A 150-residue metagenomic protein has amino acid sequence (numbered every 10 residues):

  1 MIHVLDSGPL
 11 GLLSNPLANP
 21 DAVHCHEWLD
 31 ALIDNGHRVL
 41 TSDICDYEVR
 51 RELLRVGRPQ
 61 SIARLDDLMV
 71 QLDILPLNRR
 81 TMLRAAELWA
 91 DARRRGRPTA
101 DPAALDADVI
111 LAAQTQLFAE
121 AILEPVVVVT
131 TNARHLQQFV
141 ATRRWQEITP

Functional and structural regions predicted by a protein language model:
M1-T41, R51-D67: Short, well-structured N-terminal submotif of metal-dependent ribonuclease cores
S7, R79, A104-A113, A133: Conserved glycosyltransferase catalytic-site signature
L10, D46-V49, M82, L136: A generic structural signal for short hydrophobic patches within well-formed alpha-helices
A18-N19, A31-N35, A92-R97, Q116-P125 (+1 more regions): Alpha-helix termini
T41, P76, D106, T130-T131: Short beta-strand scaffold positions
V49, A103-V126: Acidic, metal-associated active-site segment
Q71-T99: Acidic catalytic patch
L136-T142: Short loop/helix-cap segments at secondary-structure boundaries that form the rim of catalytic
